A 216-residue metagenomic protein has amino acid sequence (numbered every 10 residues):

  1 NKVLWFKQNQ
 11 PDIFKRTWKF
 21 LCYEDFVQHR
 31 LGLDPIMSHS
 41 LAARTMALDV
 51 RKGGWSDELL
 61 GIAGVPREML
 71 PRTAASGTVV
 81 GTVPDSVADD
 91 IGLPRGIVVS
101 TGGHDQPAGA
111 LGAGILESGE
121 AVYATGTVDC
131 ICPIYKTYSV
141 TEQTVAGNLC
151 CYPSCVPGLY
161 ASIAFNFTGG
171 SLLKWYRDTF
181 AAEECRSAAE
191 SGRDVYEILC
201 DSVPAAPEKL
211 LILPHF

Functional and structural regions predicted by a protein language model:
N1: Phosphate-handling substructures
L4-I36, L41, M46-G64, G81 (+1 more regions): Active-site core segments that coordinate phosphate-bearing ligands/cofactors across diverse enzyme families
G64-A75: A conserved helix-loop-beta module that forms one wall/lid of the active-site cleft in ATP-utilizing catalytic domains
